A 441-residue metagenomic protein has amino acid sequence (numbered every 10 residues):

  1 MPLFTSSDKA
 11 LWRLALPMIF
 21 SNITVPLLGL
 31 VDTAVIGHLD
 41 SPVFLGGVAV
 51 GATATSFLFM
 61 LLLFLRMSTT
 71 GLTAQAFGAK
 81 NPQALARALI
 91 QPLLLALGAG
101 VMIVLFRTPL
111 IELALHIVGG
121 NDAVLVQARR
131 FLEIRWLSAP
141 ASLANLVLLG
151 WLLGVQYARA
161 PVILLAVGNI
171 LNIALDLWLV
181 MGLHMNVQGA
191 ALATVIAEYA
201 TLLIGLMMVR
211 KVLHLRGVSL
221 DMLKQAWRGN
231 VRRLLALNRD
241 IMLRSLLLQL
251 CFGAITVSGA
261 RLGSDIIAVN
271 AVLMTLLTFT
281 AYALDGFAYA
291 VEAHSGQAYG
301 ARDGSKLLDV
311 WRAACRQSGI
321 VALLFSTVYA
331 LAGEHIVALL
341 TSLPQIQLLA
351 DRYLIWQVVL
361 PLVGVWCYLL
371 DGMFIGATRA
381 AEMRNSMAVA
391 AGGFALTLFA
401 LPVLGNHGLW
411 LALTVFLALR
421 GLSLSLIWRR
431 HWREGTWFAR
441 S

Functional and structural regions predicted by a protein language model:
M1-A15, T73-P140, A174, G182-R239 (+3 more regions): Short alpha-helical transmembrane segments in multi-pass integral membrane proteins
I19-G71, R135-S142, R232-Q297, S318-F325 (+2 more regions): Transmembrane helix-bundle signature of multi-pass secondary active exporters and lipid flippases
V25, V35, N172-L175, L179 (+8 more regions): Hydrophobic side chains within alpha-helical segments
G29-T33, E334-H335, T378: Non-cytoplasmic
L30, L39-P42, A76-A79, G154-V155 (+5 more regions): Helix-loop interface residues and adjacent transmembrane-helix termini in multi-pass membrane transporters, primarily
L30-A34, L113, V147-W151, I170-W178 (+6 more regions): Alpha-helical transmembrane segments of multipass membrane proteins
L45-L105, S142-P161, V269-L331, C367-T378 (+1 more regions): Small-residue-rich hydrophobic transmembrane alpha-helices
R66, I134-L153, P161-N169, A190-G205 (+4 more regions): Short runs within selected transmembrane alpha-helices of multi-pass transporters and secretion channels
